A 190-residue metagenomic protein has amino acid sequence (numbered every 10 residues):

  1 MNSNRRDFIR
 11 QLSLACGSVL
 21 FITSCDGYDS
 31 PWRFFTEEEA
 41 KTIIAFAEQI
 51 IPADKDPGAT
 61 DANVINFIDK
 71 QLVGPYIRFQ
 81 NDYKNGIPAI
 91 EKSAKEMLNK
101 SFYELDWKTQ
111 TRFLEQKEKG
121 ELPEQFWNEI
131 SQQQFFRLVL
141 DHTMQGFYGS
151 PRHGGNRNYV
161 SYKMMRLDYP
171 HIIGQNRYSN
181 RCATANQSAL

Functional and structural regions predicted by a protein language model:
M1-C16: N-terminal secretory signal peptides and thylakoid transit peptides that target proteins across membranes
N2, L20-D56: C-terminal segment of N-terminal export signals and the immediately downstream linker at the start of the mature
S24-C25, A59-I65: Short alpha-helical hairpin
F35-A40, A59, N128-F135: Structural motif
A45, N63-L190: Mature-region segments of soluble proteins
P52-G58, G149-H153: Short helix-capping/linker segments at secondary-structure and domain boundaries
